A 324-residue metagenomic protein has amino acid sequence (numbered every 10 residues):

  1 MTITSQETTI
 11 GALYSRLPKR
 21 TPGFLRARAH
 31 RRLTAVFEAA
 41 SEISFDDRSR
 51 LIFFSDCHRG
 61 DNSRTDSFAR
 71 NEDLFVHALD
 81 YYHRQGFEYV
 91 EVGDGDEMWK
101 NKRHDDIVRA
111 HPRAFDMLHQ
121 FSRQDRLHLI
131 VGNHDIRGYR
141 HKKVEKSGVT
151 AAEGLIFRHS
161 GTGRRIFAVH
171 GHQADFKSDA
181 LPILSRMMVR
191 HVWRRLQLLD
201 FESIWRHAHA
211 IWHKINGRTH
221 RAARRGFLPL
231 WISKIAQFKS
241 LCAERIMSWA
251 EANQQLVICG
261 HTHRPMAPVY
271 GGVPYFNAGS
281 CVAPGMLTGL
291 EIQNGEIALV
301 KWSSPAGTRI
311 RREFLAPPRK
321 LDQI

Functional and structural regions predicted by a protein language model:
T2-L33, A39-A40, V108, C281-I324: Long, positively charged, glycine-interspersed low-complexity recognition regions
A27-E42, A69-L74, G148-T150, Q237-I246: Short, motif-level signal for alpha-helix interfacial/capping segments enriched in acidic residues and aromatics/proline
E42-S49, F54, R59-T162: Core catalytic region of metal-dependent phosphoesterases/phosphodiesterases, especially metallo-beta-lactamase-like
D56, D94, G132, H170 (+2 more regions): Active-site glycine-centered loops adjacent to acidic/histidine catalytic or metal-binding residues that shape
H77, W99-Q124, I211-G217, R225-V257: N-terminal short leaders/motifs
G95-N101, H134-R137, K177-S178, D200-I204 (+3 more regions): A general structural signal for short secondary-structure boundary/capping elements
E145-A152, G163-R165, H172, F176-H191 (+1 more regions): Conserved beta-sheet core of the metallophosphoesterase superfamily
V169-E244: Active-site-proximal loop/helix segment associated with metal-binding centers of metalloenzymes
